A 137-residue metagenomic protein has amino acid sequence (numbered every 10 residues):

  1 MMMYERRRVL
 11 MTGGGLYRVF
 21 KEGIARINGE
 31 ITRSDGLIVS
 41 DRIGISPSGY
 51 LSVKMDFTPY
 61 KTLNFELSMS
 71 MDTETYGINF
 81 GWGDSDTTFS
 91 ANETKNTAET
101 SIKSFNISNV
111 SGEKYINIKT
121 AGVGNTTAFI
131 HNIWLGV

Functional and structural regions predicted by a protein language model:
M1-R26: Enriched but not universal
D35-Y60, T100-S104, I130: Short beta-strands within extracellular/lumenal beta-sheet-rich domains
D56-N64, S111-K114: Extended extracellular/luminal ectodomain segments enriched in beta-structured repeat modules
Y60, S70-T75, V110-S111: Short proline/glycine-enriched turn/loop motifs at strand-loop junctions of beta-rich domains
T75-D86: Short, surface-exposed beta-strand/strand-loop-strand elements in extracellular ectodomains
S85-G112: Extracellular carbohydrate recognition and processing domains and analogous Trp-centered ligand-binding platforms
N117-N125: Short beta-strand-plus-loop segments that form exposed binding edges in beta-rich domains
G124-V137: Exposed low-complexity, polar/acidic, P/S/T/G-rich flexible segments that act as propeptides, protease-susceptible
